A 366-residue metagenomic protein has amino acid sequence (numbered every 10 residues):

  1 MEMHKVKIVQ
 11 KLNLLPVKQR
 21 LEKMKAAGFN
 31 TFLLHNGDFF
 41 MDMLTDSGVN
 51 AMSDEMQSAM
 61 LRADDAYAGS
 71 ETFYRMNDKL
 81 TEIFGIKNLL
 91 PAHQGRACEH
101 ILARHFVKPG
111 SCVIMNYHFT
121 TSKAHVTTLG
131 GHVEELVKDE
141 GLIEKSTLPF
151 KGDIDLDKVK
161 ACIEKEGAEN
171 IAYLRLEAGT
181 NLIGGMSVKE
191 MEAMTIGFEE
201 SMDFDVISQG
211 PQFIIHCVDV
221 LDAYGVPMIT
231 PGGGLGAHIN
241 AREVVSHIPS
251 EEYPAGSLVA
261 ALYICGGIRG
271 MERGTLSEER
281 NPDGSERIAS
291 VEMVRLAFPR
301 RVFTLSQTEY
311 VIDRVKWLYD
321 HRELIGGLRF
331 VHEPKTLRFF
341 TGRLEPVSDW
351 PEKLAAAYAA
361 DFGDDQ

Functional and structural regions predicted by a protein language model:
M1-E55, E345-D365: N-terminal glycine-rich, Lys/His-bearing helix-loop that initiates the first secondary-structure elements of many
D42-A97, Y117-H118: Conserved N-terminal alpha-helix of the aminotransferase class I/II PLP-enzyme fold
I86-V113, S122-H125: Conserved beta-loop-alpha segment that forms the PLP phosphate-binding cup at the N-terminus of a helix
M115-E140: Substrate-binding/gating loop at the entrance of the active-site cleft, primarily in PLP-dependent aminotransferase-like
H132-M186: PLP-dependent aminotransferase-class I/II
E177-A255, A260, L276-S277: Active-site C-terminal subdomain of aminotransferase-like
S201, S277-Q366: PLP-dependent enzyme catalytic core of the Aspartate aminotransferase-like
